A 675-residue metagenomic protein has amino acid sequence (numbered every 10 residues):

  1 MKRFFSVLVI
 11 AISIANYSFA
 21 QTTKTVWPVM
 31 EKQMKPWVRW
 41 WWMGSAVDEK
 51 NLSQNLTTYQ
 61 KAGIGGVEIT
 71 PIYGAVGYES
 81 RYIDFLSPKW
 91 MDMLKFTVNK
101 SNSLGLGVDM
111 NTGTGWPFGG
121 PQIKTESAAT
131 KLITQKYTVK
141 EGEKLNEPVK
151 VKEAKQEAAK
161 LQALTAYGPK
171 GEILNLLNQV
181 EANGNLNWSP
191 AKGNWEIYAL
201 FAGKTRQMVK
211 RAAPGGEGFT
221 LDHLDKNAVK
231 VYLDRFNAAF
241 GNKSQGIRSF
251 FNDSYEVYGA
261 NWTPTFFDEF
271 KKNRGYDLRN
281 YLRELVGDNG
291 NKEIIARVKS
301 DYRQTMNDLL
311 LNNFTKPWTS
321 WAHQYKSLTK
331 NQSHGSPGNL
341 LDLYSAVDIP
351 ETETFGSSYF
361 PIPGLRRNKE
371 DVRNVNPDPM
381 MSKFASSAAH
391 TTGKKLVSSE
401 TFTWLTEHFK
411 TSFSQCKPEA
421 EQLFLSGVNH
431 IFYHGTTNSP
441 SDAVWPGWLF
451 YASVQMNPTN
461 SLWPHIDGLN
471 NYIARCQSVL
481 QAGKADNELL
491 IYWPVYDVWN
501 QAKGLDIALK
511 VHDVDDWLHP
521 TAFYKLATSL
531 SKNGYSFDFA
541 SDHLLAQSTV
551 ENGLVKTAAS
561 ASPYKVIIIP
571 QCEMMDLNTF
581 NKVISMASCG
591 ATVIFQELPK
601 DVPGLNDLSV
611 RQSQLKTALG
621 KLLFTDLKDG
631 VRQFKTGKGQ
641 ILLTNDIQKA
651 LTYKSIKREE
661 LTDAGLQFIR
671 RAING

Functional and structural regions predicted by a protein language model:
M1-T23: Bacterial Sec-dependent N-terminal signal peptides
T23-G66: Mature N-terminal segment immediately following signal peptide/propeptide cleavage in secreted/periplasmic
V26-W42, F201-K204, A212, G218-K226 (+5 more regions): An acidic-aromatic substrate-binding cleft motif
W37, S53, G66, F85-W116 (+6 more regions): Carbohydrate-binding surfaces of carbohydrate-active enzymes
W41-K50, L221-H223, L405-S412: Active-site mouth loops of central-metabolism enzymes
D48, T220-L233, P377-D378, H465-L469: Phosphate/oxyanion-binding active-site loops and adjacent basic polyanion-contact surfaces
I72-Q179, I197-A199, V209-K210, G216-L221: Acidic/aromatic-lined carbohydrate-recognition and catalytic surfaces of CAZymes acting on diverse glycans
Q156-A159, A163-G216, N280-L309, S386 (+1 more regions): Alpha-amylase-like alpha-glycosidases and glucanotransferases acting on alpha-linked glucans and related
